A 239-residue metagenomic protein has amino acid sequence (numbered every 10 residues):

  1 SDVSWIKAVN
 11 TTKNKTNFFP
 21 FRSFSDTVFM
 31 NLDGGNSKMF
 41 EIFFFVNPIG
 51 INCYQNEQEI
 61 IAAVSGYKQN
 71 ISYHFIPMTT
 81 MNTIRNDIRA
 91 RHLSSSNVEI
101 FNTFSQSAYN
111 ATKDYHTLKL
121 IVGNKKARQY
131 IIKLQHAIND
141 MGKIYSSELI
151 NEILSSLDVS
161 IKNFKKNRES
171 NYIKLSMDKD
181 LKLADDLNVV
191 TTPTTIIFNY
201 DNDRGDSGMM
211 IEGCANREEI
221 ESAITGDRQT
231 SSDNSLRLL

Functional and structural regions predicted by a protein language model:
N10-K13: Short linear/disordered segments characteristic of secreted peptide precursors and small low-complexity proteins
F18-F24, F29: Aromatic (phenylalanine/tyrosine) cluster motif
G35-I51, E57-I60, Y73-H74: Short active-site neighborhood of thiol/selenol oxidoreductases, capturing the structured segment around
F40-F45, E59-V64, M141, Y145-L239: C-terminal cap of thioredoxin/glutaredoxin-like
I51, N82, R204: Flexible, glycine-rich phosphate/dinucleotide-binding loops and adjacent beta-alpha linkers at cofactor/substrate
N56-M141: Structural alpha/beta surface segment adjacent to cysteine/selenocysteine redox centers across thiol/disulfide enzymes
